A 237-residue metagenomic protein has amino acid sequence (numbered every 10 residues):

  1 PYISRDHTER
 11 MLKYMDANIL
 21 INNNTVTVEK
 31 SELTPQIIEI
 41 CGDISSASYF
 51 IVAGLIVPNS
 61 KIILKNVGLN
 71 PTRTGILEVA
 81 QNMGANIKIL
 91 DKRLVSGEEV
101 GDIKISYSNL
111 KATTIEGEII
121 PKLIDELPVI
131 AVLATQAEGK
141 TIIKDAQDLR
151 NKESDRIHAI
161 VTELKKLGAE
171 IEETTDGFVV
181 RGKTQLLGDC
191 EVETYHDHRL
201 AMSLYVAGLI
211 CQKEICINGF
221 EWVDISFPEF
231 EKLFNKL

Functional and structural regions predicted by a protein language model:
P1-L237: Short, structured segments at the rim of ligand-binding sites
